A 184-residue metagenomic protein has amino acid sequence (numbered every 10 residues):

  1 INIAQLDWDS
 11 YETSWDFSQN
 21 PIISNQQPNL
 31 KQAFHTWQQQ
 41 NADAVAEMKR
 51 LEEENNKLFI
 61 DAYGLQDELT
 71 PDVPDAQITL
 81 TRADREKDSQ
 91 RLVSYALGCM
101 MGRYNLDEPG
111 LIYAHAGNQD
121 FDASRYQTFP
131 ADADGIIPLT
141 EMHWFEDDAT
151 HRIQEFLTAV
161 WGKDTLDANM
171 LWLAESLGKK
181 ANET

Functional and structural regions predicted by a protein language model:
I1-T184: S-adenosyl-L-methionine
